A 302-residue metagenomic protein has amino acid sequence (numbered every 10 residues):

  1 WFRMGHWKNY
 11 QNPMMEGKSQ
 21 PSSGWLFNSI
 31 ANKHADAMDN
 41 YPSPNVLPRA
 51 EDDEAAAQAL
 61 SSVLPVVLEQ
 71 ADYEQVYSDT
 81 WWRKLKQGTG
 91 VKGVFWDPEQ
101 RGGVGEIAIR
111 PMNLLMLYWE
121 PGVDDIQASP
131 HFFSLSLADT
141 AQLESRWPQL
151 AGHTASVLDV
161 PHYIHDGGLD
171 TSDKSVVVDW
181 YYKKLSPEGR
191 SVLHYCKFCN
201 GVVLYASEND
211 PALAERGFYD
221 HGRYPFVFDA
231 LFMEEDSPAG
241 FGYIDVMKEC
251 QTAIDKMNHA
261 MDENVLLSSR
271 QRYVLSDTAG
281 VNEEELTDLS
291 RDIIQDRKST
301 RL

Functional and structural regions predicted by a protein language model:
W1-L302: Extended alpha-helical, oligomerization-prone segments that build pores/tubes and scaffolds
